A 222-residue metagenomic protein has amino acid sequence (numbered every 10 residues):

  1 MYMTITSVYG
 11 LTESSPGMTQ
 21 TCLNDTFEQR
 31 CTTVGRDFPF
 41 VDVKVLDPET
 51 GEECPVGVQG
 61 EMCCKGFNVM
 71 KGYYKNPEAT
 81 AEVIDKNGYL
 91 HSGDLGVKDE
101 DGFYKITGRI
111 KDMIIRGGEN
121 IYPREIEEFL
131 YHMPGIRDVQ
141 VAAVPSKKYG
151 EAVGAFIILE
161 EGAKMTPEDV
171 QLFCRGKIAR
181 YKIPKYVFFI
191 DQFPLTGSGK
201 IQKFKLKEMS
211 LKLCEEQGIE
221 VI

Functional and structural regions predicted by a protein language model:
M1-Q29, D42: Gly/Ser/Thr-rich phosphate-binding loop
G10, G35, D94, G118: Active-site glycine-centered loops adjacent to acidic/histidine catalytic or metal-binding residues that shape
R36-F40, E52-V83, I121: Conserved ATP/PPi-binding loop(s) of AMP-dependent carboxylate-activating enzymes
F38-V41, I136, P184: Core-facing hydrophobic residues within beta-strands of well-ordered domains
G66, K71-G72, E82, N87 (+4 more regions): AMP-binding/adenylate-forming catalytic core of the ANL superfamily
E208-I222: Acidic/polar alpha-helix N-cap and adjacent early helical turns within long charge-rich amphipathic helices/linkers
